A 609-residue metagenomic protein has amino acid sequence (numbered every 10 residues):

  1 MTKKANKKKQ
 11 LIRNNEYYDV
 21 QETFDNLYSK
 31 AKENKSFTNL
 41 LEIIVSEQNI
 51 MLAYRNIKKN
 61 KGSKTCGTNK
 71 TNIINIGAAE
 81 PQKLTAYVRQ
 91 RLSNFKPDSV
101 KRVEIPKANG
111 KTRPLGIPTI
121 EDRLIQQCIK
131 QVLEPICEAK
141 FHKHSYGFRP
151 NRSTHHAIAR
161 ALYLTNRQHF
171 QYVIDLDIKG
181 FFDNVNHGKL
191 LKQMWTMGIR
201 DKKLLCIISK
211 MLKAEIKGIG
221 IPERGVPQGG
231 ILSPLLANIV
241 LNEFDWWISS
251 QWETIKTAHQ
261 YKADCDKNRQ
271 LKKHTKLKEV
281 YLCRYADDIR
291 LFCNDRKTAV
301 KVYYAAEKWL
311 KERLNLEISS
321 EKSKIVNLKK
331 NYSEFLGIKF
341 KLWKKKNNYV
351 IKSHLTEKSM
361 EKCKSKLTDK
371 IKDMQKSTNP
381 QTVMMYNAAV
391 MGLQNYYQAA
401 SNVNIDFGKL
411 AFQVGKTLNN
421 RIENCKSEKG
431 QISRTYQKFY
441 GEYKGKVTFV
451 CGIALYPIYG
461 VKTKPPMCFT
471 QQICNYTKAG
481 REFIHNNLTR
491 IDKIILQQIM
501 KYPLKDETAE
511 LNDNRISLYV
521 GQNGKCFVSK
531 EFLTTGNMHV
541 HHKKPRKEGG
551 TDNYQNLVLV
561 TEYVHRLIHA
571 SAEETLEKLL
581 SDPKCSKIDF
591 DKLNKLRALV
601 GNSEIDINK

Functional and structural regions predicted by a protein language model:
M1-K4, K8-N26, R296, R313 (+3 more regions): Active-site and adjacent loop segments of nucleotide-processing enzymes that use two-metal-ion phosphate chemistry
M1-Q82: Non-catalytic, polymerase-adjacent accessory regions of viral genome-replication enzymes
Y54, Y87-K111, I120, L124-V132 (+2 more regions): Reverse-transcriptase-like RNA-dependent polymerase core
L84, S99, K140-H144, R149 (+3 more regions): Conserved polymerase palm-domain catalytic core
D177, K530-E562, A570-L576: Histidine-centered nuclease catalytic patch
T508-H539, T561-Y563: Short cysteine-rich loop/turn motifs with clustered Cys
K547-Q555, L567-N608: Polybasic, low-complexity binding patches
